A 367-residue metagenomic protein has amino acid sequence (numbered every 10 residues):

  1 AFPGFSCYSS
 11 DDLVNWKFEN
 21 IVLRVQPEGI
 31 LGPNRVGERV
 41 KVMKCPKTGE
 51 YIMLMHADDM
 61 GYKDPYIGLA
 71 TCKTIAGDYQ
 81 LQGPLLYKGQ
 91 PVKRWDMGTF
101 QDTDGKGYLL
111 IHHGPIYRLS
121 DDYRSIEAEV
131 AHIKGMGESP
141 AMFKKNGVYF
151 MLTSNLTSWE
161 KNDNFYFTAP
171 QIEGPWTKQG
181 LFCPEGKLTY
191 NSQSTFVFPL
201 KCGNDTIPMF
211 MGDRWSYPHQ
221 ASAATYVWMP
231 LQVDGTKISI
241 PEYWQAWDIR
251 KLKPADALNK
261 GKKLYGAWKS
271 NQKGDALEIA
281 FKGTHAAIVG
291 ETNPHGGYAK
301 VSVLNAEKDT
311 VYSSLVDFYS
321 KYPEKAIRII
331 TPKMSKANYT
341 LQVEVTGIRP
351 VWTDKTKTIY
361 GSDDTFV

Functional and structural regions predicted by a protein language model:
A1-A280, H285-A287, Q342: Carbohydrate-active catalytic/glycan-binding domains of CAZyme proteins, especially the secreted or lumenal ectodomains
A246-V367: Glycan-recognition surfaces in beta-rich domains, encompassing non-catalytic CBMs and lectin-like receptor-binding
